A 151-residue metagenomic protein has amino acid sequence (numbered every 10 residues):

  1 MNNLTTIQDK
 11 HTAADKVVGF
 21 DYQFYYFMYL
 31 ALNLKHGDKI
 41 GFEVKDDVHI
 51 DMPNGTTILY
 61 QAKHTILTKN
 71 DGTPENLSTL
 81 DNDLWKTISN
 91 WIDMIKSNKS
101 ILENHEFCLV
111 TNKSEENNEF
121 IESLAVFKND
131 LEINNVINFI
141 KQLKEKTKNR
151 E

Functional and structural regions predicted by a protein language model:
M1-K16, F20, T65-E151: Acidic metal-coordinating catalytic centers involved in nucleic-acid phosphodiester chemistry
N33-N54: A short acidic/basic microdomain associated with nuclease active sites
D46, T56, E103-H105: Residues at beta-strand starts and edge strands
I50-L59, L67: Active-site beta-strand-loop-beta-strand hairpin of nuclease catalytic cores that positions key catalytic residues
